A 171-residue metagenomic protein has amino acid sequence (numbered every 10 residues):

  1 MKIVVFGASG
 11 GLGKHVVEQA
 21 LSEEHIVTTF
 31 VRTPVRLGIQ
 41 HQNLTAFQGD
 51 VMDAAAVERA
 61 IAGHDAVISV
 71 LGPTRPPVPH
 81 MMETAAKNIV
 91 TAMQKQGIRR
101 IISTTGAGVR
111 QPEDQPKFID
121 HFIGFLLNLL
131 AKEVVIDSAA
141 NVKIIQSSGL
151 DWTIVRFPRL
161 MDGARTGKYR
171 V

Functional and structural regions predicted by a protein language model:
I3-E23: N-terminal Rossmann NAD(P)H-binding glycine-rich loop of SDR-like oxidoreductase domains
V4, T28, T153: Conserved beta-strand positions in the Rossmann-like core of class I SAM-dependent methyltransferases
F30-V35, D50-V51: N-terminal Rossmann-fold cofactor-binding loop
T45-H64: Conserved Rossmann-fold cofactor-binding substructure of NAD(P)-dependent oxidoreductases
I61, D65-I68, I102: N-terminal Rossmann-like NAD(P) cofactor-binding module of classical short-chain dehydrogenase/reductase
T74-S103, A140: NAD(P)-cofactor binding segment of oxidoreductase domains
P76, A107-E113, L160-G163: Conserved catalytic-site region of short-chain dehydrogenase/reductase
V142-A164: Conserved beta-loop-beta element that borders a ligand/cofactor-binding pocket
